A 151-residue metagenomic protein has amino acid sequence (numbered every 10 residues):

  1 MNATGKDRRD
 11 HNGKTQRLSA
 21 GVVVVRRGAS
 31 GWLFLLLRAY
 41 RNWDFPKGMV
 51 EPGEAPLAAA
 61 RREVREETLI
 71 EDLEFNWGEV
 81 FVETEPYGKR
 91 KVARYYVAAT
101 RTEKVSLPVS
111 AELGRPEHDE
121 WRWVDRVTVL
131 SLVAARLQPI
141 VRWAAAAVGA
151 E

Functional and structural regions predicted by a protein language model:
M1-G21, R27-A29: Acidic, metal-coordinating catalytic segment for phosphate/diphosphate chemistry, firing primarily on the Nudix
L18-A20, W32, K91-R94, D119: Change "...and in nucleic-acid phosphodiester-cleaving endonucleases..." to "...and in nucleic-acid processing enzymes
G28-G31, Y40-W43, E51, K89 (+1 more regions): Short, charged/polar surface micro-motifs in flexible loops or helix N-caps
S30-E71: Conserved Nudix-box catalytic region and its N-terminal flanking loop in Nudix hydrolases and closely related
Y40-W43, V105-E151: Nudix hydrolase/Nudix homology domain
I70-F81: A short coil-to-beta-strand element that immediately follows conserved catalytic motifs
F81-V109, R122, A144-V148: Active-site-adjacent beta-strand/loop module that shapes the phosphate/pyrophosphate-binding cleft
